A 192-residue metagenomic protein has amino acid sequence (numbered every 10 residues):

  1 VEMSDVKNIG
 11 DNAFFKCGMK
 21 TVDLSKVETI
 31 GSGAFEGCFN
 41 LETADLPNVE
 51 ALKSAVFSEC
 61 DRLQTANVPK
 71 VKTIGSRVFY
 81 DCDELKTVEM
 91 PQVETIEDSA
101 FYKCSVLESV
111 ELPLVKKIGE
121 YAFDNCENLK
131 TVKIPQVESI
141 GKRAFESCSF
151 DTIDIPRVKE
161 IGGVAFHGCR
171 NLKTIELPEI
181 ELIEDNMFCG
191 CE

Functional and structural regions predicted by a protein language model:
V1-N8, G18-T29, F39-A51, D61-T73 (+6 more regions): Structural signature of tandem-repeat unit edges
G10-A13, G31-E36, K53-S58, G75-Y80 (+5 more regions): Consensus positions within tandem repeat domains that build extended binding/scaffold surfaces
